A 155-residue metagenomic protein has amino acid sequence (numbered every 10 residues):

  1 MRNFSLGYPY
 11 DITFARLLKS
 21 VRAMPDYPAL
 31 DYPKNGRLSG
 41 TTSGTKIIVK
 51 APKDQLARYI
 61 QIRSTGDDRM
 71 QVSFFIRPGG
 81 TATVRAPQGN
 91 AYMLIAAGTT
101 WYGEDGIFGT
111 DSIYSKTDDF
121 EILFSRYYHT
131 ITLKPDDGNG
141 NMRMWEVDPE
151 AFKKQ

Functional and structural regions predicted by a protein language model:
R2-G66, Q71-V72, A96-Q155: Primarily secretory-pathway and cell-envelope proteins
K53, P78-G80: Short, flexible loop/turn elements at secondary-structure junctions
S73-R77: Short, acidic Ser/Thr/Gly-rich low-complexity loop/linker segments typical of extracellular and cell-surface proteins
G80-A82, G106: Accessory recognition modules or surfaces
T83-N90: Short Pro-Gly-centered beta-turn/loop motif in secreted/extracellular proteins
